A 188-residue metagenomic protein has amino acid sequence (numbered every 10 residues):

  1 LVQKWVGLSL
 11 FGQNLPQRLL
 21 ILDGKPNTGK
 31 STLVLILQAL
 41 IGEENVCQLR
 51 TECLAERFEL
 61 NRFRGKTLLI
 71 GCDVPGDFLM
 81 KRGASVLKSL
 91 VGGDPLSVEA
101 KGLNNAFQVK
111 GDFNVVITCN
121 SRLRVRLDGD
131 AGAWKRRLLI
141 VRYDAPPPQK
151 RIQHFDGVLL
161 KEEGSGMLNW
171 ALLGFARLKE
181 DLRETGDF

Functional and structural regions predicted by a protein language model:
L1-T28, T32-F188: Feature primarily recognizes SF3-like P-loop helicase cores of small DNA viruses
